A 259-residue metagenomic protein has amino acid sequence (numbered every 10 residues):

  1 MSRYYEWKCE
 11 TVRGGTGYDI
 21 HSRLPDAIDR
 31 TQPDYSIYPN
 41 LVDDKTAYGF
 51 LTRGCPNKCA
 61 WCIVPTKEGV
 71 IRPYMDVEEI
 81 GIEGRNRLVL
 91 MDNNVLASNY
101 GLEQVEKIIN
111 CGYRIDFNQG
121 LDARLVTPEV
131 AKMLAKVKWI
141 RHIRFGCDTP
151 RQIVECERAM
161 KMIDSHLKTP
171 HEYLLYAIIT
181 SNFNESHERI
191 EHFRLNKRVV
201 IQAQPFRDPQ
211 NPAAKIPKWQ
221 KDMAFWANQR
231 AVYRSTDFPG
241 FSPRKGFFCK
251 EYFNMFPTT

Functional and structural regions predicted by a protein language model:
M1-A47: Glycine-rich beta-alpha loop elements in corrinoid/cobalamin-binding modules across cobalamin-dependent enzymes
M1-E10, I178-T259: Auxiliary Fe-S-binding modules of radical SAM enzymes
S2-R3, D19-R23, K58, E68-V70 (+3 more regions): Short catalytic/ligand-binding loop motif for oxyanion handling, primarily in non-cytosolic enzymes, centered on
G15-G17, I63-M160, H171-T180, V200-P205: Core AdoMet radical
I20-D29, A60, V126-T127, E155 (+1 more regions): Short, charged, surface-exposed secondary-structure boundary motifs
Y35-E68, R85-D92: N-terminal pre-triad scaffold of radical SAM enzymes
L167-T169: Short helix-capping segments at alpha-helix termini
